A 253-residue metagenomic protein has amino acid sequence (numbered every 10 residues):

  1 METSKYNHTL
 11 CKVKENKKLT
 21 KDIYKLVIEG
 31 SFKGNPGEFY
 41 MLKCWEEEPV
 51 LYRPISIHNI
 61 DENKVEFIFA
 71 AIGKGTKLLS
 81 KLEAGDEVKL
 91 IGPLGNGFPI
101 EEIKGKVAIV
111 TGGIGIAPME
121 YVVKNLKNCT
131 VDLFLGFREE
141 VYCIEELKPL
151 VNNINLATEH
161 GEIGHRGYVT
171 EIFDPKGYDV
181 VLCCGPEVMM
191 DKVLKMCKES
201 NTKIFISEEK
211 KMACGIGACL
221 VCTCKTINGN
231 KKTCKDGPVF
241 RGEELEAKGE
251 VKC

Functional and structural regions predicted by a protein language model:
E2-A84: Ferredoxin-reductase
W45-E47, P93, I227: Short, surface-exposed secondary-structure boundary micro-motifs
E48-I55, G95-E102, C234: Short, Lys/Arg- and Gly-enriched loop/turn segments at beta-strand edges
E48-L51, K198, G249-K252: N-terminal [4Fe-4S]-dependent radical SAM core
K74-K211: FNR/FR-type flavoprotein reductase catalytic core
E209-P238: Local cysteine-cluster metal-coordination motifs and their immediate loop/turn environment, predominantly Fe-S cluster
P238-C253: Short microdomains enriched in Cys/His and/or Lys/Arg
